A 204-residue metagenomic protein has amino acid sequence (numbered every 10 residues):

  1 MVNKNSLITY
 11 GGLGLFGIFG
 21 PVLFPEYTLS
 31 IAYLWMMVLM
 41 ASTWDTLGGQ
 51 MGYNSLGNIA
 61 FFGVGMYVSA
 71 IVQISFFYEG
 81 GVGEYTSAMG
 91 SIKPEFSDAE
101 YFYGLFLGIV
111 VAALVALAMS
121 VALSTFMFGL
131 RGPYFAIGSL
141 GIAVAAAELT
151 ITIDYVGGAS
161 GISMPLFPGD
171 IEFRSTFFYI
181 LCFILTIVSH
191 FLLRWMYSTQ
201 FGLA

Functional and structural regions predicted by a protein language model:
M1-A204: Transmembrane alpha-helices and adjacent helix-loop boundaries
